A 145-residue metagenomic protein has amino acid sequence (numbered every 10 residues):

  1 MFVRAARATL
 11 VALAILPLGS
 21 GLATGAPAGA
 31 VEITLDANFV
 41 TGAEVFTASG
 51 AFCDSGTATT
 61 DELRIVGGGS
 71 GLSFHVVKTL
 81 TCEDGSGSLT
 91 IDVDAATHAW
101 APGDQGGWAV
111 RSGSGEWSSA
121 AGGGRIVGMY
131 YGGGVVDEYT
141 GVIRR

Functional and structural regions predicted by a protein language model:
M1-R4: N-terminal secretory signal peptides that target proteins for export/translocation
R7-V11, L16-T34: C-terminal region of N-terminal signal peptides and the immediate post-cleavage residues of exported proteins
A26-R145: Beta-strand-enriched cores of mature, soluble protein domains
